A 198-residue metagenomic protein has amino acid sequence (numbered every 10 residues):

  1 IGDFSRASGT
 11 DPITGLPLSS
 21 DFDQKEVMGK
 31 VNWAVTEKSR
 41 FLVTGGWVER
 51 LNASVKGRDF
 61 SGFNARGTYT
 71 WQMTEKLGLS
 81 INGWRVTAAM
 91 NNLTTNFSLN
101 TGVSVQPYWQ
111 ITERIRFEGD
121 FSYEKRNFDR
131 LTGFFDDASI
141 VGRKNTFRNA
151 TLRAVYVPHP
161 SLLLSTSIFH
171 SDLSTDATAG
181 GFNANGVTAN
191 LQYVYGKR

Functional and structural regions predicted by a protein language model:
I1-R198: Gram-negative and organellar
